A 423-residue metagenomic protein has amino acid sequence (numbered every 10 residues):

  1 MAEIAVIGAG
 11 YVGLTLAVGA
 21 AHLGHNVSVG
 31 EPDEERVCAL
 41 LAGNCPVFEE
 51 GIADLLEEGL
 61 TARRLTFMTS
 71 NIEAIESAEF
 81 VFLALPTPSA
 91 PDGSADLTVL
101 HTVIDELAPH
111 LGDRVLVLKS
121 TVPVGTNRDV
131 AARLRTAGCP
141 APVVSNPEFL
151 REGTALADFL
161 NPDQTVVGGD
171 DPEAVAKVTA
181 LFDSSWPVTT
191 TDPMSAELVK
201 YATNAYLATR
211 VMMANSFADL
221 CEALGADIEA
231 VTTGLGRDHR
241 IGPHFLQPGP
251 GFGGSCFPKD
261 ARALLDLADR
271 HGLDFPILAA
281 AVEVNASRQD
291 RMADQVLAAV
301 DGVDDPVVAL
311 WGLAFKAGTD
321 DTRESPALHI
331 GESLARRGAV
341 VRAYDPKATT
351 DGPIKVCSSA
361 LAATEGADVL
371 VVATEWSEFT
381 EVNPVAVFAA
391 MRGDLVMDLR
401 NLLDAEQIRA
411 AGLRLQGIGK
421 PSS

Functional and structural regions predicted by a protein language model:
M1-S423: Structural/interface elements that position substrates and couple domains in central-metabolism enzymes
